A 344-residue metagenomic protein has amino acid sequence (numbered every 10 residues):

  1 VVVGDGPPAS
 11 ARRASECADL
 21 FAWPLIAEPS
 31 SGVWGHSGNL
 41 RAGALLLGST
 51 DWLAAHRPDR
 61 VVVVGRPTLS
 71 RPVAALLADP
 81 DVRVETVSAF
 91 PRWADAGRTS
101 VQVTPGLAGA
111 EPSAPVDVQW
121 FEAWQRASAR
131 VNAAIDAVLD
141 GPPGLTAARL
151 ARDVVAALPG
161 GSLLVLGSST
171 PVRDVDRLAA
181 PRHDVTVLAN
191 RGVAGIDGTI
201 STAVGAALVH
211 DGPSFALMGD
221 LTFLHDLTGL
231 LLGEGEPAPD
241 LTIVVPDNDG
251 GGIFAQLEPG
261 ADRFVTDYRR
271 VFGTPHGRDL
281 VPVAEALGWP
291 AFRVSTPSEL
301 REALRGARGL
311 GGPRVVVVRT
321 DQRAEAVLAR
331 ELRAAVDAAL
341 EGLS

Functional and structural regions predicted by a protein language model:
V2-G4, V63-G65, V87-S88, G167 (+3 more regions): Short beta-strand segments
V3-G97, P181-G212, L224-L231, S295-P297: Glycine-rich, anion-gripping cofactor-binding loops and their flanking helix/strand elements in enzyme active sites
A9-S10, R71-P72, D153, D174-V175 (+1 more regions): Phosphate- and divalent-cation-binding pockets in alpha/beta enzyme and binding domains that engage nucleotide-derived
A18-D19, L53-P58, A78, V155-G160 (+2 more regions): Flexible, charged surface loops at secondary-structure boundaries
D59, V101, S162: Conserved acidic residues
V84-E122: Terminal amphipathic helices with adjacent charged low-complexity linkers/tails
Q125-D211: Active-site diphosphate/adenylate-binding microenvironment
D174, A179-S344: Thiamine diphosphate
